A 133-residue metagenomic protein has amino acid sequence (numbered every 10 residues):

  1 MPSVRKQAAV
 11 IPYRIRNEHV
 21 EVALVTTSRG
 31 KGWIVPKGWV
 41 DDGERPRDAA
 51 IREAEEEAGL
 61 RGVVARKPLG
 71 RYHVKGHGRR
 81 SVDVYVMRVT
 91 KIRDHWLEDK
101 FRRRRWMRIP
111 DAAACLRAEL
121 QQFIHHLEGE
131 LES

Functional and structural regions predicted by a protein language model:
M1-V22: Conserved N-terminal beta-strand and adjoining loop/helix that marks the start of the Nudix/MutT-like hydrolase domain
K6-A8, V20, R80-D83, R102: Change "...and in nucleic-acid phosphodiester-cleaving endonucleases..." to "...and in nucleic-acid processing enzymes
P12-R14, T26-T27, R88-V89: Residue-level signal for short segments within beta-strands and strand-turn junctions of well-structured beta-sheet
E18-R61: Conserved Nudix-box catalytic region and its N-terminal flanking loop in Nudix hydrolases and closely related
R29-W33, V89, D94-S133: Nudix hydrolase/Nudix homology domain
P46, A50, S81, L120-F123: Amphipathic alpha-helical interface surfaces
L60-V63, Q122: Short arginine-rich
G62, G70-H95, R105-M107, L127: Active-site-adjacent beta-strand/loop module that shapes the phosphate/pyrophosphate-binding cleft
